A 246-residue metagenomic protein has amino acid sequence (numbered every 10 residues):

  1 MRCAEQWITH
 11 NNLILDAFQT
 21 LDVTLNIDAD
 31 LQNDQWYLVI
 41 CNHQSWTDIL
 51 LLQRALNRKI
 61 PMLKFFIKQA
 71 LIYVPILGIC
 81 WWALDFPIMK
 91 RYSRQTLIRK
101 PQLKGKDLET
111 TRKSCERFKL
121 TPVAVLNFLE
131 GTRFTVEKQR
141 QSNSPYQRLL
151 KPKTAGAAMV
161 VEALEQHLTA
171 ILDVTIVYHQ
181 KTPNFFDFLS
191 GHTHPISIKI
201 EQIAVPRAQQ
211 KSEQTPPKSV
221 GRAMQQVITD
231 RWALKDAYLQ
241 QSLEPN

Functional and structural regions predicted by a protein language model:
M1-Y37: N-terminal signal-anchor transmembrane helix
R2-W7, N33-K100: Catalytic core of membrane glycerolipid acyltransferases/transacylases, capturing the structured, soluble-facing
L15-F18, P101-K106: Short, flexible loop segments at the rims of nucleotide/cofactor-binding pockets, characterized by
I27, I40-H43, I67-Q69, F128-E130 (+1 more regions): Short His-Asn-centered micro-motif
I49, T111-R112, K153-A158: Conserved glycosyltransferase catalytic-site signature
I72-Y92, K119-E213: A cross-family acyltransferase "interaction/gating" segment
L103-E116: A Trp-anchored, charged/polar loop motif used as the substrate-binding/catalytic surface of acyl/ester-handling
K211-N246: Accessory terminal regions of nucleic-acid processing enzymes
